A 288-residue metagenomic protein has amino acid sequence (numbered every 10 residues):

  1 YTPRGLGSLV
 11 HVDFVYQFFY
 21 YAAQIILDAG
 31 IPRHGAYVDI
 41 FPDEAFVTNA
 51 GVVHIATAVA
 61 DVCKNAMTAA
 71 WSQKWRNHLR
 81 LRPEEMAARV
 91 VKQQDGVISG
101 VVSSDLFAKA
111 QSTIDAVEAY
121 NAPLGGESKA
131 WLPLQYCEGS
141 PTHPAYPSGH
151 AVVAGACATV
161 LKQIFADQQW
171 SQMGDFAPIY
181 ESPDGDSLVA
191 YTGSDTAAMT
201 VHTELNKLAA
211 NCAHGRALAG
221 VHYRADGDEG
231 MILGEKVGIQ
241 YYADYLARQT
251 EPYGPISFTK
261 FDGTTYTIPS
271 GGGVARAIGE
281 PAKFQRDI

Functional and structural regions predicted by a protein language model:
Y1-R224, D228-I288: Hydrophobic alpha-helical bundle signature of multipass membrane enzymes
